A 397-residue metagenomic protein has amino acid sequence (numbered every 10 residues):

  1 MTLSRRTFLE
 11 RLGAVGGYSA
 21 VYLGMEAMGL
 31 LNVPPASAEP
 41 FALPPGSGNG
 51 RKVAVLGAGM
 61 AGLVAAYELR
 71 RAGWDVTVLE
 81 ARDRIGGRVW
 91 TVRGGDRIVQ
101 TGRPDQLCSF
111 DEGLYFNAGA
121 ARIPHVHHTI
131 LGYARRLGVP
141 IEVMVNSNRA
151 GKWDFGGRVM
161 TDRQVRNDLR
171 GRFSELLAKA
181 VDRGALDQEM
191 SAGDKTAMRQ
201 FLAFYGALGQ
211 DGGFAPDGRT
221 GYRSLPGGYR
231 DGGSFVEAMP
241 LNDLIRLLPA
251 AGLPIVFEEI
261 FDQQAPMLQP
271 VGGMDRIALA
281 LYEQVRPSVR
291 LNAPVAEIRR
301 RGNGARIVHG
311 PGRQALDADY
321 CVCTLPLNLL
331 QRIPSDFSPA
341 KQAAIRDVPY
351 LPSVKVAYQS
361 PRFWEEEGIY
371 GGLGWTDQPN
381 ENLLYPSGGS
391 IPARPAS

Functional and structural regions predicted by a protein language model:
T2-S397: FAD-dinucleotide binding site
